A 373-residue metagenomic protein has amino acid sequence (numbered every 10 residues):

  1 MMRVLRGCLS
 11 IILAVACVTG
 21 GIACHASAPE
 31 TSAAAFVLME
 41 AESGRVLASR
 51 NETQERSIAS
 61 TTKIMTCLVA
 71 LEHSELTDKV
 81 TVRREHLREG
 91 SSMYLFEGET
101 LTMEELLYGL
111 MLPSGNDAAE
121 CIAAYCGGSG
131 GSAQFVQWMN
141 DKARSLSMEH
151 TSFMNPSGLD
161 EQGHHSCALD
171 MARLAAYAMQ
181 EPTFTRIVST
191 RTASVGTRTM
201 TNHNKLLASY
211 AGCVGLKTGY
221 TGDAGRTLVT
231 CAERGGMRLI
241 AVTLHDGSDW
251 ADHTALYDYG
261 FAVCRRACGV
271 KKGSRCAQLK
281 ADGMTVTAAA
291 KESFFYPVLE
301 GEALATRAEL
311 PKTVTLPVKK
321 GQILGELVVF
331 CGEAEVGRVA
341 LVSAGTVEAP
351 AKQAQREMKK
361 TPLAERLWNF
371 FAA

Functional and structural regions predicted by a protein language model:
M1-I12: Bacterial N-terminal signal peptides that target proteins for export
M2-R3, T53, T227: A generic local structural motif
A23-L169, A176-P182: Active-site-adjacent loops and short helices of periplasmic peptidoglycan-processing enzymes
M148-S152, D160-A373: Domain-terminus/edge residues, biased toward the C-terminal soluble/receptor-binding domains of extracytoplasmic
